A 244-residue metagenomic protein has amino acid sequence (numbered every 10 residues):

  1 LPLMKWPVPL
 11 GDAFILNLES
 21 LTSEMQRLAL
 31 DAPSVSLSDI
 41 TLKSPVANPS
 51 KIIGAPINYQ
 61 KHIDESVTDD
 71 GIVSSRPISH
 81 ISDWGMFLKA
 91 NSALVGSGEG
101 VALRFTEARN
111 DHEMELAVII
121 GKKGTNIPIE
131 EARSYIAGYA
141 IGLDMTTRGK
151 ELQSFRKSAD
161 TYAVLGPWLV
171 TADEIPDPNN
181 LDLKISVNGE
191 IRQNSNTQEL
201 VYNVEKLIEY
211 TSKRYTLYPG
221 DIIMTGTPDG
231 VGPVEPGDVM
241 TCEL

Functional and structural regions predicted by a protein language model:
L1-H80, E174-P176, K184, T241-E243: N-terminal non-catalytic cap/leader segment that marks the start of a structured domain
P2-M4, G11-D12, Y202-S212: Short, surface-exposed linear segments at secondary-structure transitions and domain or protein termini
S34-L37, G98-V101, K206, T225: Short gly/ser/thr-rich secondary-structure transition/capping motifs
P49-E205, R214: Glycine-enriched loop-and-adjacent helix/strand subsegments that border the catalytic/binding cleft of enzyme cores
L207-T211, M224-D229: Short alpha-helix capping/helix-loop boundary micro-motifs
T225-T227, P233, L244: Conserved "cap/hinge" positions at secondary-structure junctions
